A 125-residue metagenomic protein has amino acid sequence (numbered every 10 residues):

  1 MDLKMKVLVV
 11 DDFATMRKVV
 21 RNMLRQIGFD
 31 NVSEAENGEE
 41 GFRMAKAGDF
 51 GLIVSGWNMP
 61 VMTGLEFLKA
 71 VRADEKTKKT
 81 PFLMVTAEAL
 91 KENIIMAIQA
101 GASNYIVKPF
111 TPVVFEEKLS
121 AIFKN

Functional and structural regions predicted by a protein language model:
A14-S33: Two-component/phosphorelay signaling modules centered on CheY-like receiver
R21, E66, A89-N104: Alpha4 helix (beta4-alpha4-beta5 surface) of REC/receiver domains from two-component response regulators
E34-R43, G64: Helix N-cap/capping motif at the beta->alpha junctions
R43, L65-K78: Short amphipathic alpha-helix used as the core "switch/output" element in two-component signaling
G48-V54: Active-site beta3 strand of CheY-like receiver
G56, T86: Active-site residues of response regulator receiver
M59: Receiver (REC) domain active-site loop signature in two-component systems and cognate sites in sensor histidine kinases
F110-L119: C-terminal output helix
